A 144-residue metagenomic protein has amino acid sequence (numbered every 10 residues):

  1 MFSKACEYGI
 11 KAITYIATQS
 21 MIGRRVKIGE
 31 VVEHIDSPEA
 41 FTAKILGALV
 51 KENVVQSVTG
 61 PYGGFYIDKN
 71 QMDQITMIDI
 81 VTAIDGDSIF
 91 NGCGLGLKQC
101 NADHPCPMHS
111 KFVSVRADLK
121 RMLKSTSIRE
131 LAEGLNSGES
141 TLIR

Functional and structural regions predicted by a protein language model:
M1-C6, S110: Short amphipathic alpha-helical boundary/capping segments
K4, T14-S37, Q56, F65: N-terminal helix-turn-helix DNA-binding core of bacterial DNA-binding proteins
T42-V50: Basic amphipathic alpha-helical segments that dock to polyanions
N53: Glycine-centered, phosphate/nucleic-acid-interacting loop/turn motifs that mediate DNA/RNA or nucleotide
P61-D68: Minor-groove-contacting beta-hairpin "wing" of winged helix-turn-helix DNA-binding domains
I75-I84: Short, amphipathic alpha-helical interaction segments positioned at domain boundaries
T76-M77, N91-R144: C-terminal regulatory/oligomerization modules of transcriptional regulators
